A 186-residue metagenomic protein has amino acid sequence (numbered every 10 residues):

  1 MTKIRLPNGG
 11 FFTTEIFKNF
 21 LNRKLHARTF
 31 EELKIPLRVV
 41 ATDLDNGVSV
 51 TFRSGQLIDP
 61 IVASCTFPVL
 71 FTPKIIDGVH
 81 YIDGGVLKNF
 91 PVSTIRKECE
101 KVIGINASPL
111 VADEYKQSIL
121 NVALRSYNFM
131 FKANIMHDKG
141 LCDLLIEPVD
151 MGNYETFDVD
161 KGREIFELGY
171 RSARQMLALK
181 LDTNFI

Functional and structural regions predicted by a protein language model:
M1-I186: Patatin-like phospholipase
